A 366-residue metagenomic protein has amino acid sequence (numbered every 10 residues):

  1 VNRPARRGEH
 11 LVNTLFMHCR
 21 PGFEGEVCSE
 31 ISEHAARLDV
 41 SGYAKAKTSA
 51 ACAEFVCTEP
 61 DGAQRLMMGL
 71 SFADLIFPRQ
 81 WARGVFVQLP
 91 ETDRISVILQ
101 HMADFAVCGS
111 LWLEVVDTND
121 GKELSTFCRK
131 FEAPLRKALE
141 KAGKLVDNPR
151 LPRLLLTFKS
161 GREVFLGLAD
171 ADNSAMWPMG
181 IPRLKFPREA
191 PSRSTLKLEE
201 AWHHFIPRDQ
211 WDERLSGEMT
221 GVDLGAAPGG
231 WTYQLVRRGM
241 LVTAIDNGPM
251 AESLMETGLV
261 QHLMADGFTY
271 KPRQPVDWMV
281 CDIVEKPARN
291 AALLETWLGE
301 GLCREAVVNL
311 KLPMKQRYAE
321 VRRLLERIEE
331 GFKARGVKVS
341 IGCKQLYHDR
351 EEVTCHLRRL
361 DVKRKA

Functional and structural regions predicted by a protein language model:
N2-A366: SAM-dependent transferase fold signal centered on methyltransferase-like domains, encompassing both Class I
